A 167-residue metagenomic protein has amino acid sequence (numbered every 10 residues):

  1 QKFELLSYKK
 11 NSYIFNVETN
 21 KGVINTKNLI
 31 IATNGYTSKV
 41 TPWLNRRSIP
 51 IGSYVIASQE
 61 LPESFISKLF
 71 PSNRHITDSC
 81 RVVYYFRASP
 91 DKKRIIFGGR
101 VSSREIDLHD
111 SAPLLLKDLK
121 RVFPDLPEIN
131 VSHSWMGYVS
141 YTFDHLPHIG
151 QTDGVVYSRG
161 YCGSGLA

Functional and structural regions predicted by a protein language model:
Q1-F15: A conserved short coil-to-beta-strand element within the FAD-binding core of flavoproteins
S7, V17, V23-G154: Active-site substrate-recognition segment that forms the wall of the catalytic cavity or substrate channel
V17-T19, G160-Y161: Short beta-strand segments that buttress and anchor functional surface loops
L146-H148, G154-A167: Conserved mid-domain beta->alpha element of the FAD-binding
